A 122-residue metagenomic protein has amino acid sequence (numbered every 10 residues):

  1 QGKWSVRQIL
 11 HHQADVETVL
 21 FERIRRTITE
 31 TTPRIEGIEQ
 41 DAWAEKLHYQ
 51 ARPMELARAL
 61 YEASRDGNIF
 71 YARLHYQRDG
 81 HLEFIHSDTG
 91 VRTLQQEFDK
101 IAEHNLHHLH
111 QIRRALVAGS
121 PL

Functional and structural regions predicted by a protein language model:
Q1-A42, D66-I69, R73, E83-L122: Short, contiguous alpha-helical
W43-L82: Acidic/histidine-rich alpha-helical segments that form the ligand environment of transition-metal centers
